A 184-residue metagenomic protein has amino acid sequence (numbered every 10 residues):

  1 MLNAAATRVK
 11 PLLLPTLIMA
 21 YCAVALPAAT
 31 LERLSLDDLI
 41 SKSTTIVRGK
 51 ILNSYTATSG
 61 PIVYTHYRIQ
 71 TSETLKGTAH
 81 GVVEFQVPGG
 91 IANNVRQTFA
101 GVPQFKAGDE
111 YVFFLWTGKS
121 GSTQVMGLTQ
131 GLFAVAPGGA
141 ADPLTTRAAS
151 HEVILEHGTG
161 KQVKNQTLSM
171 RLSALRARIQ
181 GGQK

Functional and structural regions predicted by a protein language model:
L2-A5, L12-L13, Y21-K184: Transition segments tied to proteolytic processing and entry into folded domains
